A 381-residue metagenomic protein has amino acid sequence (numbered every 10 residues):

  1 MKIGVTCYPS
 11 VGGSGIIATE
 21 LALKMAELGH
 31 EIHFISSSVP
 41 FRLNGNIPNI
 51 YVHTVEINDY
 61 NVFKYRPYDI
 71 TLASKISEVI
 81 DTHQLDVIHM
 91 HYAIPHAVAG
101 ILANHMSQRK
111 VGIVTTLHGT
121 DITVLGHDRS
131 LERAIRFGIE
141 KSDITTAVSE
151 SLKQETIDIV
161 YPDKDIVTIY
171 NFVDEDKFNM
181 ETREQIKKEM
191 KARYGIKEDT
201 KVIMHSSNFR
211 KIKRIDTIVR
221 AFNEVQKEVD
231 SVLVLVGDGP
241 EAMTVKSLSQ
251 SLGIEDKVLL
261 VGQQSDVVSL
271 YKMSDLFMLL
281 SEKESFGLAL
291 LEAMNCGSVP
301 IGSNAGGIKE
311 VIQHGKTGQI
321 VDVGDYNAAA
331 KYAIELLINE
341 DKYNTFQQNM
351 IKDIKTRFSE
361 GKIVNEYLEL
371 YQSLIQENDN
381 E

Functional and structural regions predicted by a protein language model:
V5-G12, L23-I70: N-terminal strand-loop element at the rim of the active site of nucleotide-sugar-dependent glycosyltransferases
S151, F172: Carbohydrate-associated surface elements
N179-I196: A short helix/loop element that forms part of the nucleotide-sugar donor recognition site in Leloir-type
E189-A192, A328, E335, K342-R357 (+1 more regions): A short, well-ordered alpha-helix in the C-terminal region of glycosyltransferases
K197-K213, V219-F222: Conserved donor-binding/catalytic core segment of Leloir-type glycosyltransferases
Q263, E282: Aromatic "clamp/platform" in nucleotide-sugar-dependent glycosyltransferases that forms part of the donor/acceptor
V299-G302: Short hydrophobic beta-strand element within catalytic cores of glycosyltransferases and related nucleotide-activated
H314-G315, Q319-Y326, E335-D341: Conserved acidic donor-binding segment of nucleotide-sugar-dependent glycosyltransferases
